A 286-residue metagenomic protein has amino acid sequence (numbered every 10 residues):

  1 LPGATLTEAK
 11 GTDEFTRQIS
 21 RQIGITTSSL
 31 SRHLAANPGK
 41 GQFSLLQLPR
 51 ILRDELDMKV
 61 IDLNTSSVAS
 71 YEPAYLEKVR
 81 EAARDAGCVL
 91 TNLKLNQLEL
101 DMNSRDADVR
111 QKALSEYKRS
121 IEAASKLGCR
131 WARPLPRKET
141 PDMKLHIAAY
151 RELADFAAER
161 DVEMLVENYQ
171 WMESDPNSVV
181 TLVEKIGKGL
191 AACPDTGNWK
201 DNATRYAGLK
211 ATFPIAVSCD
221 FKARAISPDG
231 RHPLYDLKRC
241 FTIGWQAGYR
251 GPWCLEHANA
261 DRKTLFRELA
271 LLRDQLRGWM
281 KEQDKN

Functional and structural regions predicted by a protein language model:
L1-G39, F43-D57, M172-N286: Histidine-acidic metal/acid-base catalytic patches
G3-I19, R50, A82-P194, K200-D201 (+2 more regions): Active-site acidic/histidine proton-transfer and metal-coordination neighborhood in alpha/beta enzyme cores
S28, E55-L63, N92-L98: Short, conserved active-site loops that position catalytic residues or coordinate cofactors/metal ions across diverse
V60-D62, N92-K94, R133, L165 (+2 more regions): Conserved beta-strand positions in the central sheet of alpha/beta enzyme cores
V60-E81, P136-P141: Glycine-rich, proline-tolerant flexible connector loops at the mouths of alpha/beta enzymes
T65-S66, E167-Y169, A258: A short gly/proline-enriched turn/hairpin at secondary-structure junctions
A69-E72, E99-N103, K263: Short active-site-adjacent helix-start/loop capping segments
L76-D85, A149-E159, G208-A211, R239-G244: Catalytic-core regions built around general acid/base machinery
